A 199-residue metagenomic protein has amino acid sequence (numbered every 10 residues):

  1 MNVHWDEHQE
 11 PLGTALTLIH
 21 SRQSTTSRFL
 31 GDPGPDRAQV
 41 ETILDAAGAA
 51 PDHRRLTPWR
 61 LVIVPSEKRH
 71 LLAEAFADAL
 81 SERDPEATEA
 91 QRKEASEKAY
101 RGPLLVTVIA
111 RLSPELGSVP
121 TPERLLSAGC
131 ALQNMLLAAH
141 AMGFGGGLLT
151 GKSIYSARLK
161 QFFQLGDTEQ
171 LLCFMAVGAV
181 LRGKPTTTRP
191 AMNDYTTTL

Functional and structural regions predicted by a protein language model:
M1-R101, L199: N-terminal amphipathic, basic helical "cap/leader" segment at the start of enzyme domains
L18, L105-T107, F174-A176: Conserved hydrophobic/aromatic beta-strand scaffold that supports enzyme active sites
A47, V106, L112-Q161: Small-aliphatic-rich amphipathic alpha-helix that forms the alpha element of a beta-alpha
S66, R158-L159, L165-G166: Short Asp/Glu-rich motifs
S96-K98, F162-T188: A glycine-rich helix N-cap at a beta->alpha junction
P103-L105, G146, Q170-L172: Structural motif
P185-L199: Phosphate/diphosphate-binding glycine-rich loops and adjacent basic-rich segments that engage nucleotide
